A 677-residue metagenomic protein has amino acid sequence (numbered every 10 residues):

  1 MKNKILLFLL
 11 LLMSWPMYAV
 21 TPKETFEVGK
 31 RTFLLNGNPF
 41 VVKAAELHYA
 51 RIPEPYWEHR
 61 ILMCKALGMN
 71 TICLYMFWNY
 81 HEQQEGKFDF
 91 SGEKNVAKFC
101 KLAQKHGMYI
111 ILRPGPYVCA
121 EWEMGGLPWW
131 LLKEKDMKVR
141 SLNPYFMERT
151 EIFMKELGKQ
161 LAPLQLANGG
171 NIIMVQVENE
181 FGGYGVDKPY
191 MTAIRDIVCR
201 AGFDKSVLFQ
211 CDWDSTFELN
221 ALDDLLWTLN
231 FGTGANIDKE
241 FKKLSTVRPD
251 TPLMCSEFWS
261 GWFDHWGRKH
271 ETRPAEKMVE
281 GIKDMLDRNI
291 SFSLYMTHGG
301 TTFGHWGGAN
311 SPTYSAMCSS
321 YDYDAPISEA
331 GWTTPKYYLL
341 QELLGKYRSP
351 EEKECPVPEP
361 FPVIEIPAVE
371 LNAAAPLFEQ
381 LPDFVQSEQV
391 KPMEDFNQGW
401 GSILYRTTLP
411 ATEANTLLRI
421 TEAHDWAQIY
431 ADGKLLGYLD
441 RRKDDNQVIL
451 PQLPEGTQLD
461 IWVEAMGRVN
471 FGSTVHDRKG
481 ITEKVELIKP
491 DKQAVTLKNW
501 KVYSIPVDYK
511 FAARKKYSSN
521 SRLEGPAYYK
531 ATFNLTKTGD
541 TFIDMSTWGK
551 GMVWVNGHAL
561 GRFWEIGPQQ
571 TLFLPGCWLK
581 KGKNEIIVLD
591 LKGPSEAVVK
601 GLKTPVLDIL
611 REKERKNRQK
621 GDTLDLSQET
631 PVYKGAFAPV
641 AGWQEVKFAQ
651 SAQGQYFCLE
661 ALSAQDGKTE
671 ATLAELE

Functional and structural regions predicted by a protein language model:
M1-P22: Bacterial Sec-dependent N-terminal signal peptides
E24, V28-E58, L62-A66, K87 (+5 more regions): Extended substrate-binding grooves/exosites of carbohydrate-active enzymes
Y56-F77, N95-K98, L102, H106-I111: Catalytic domains of carbohydrate-active enzymes, especially glycoside hydrolases
Y75-E85, E93, H106-V139, Q160-M174 (+2 more regions): Aromatic-lined carbohydrate-binding surfaces of glycoside hydrolases
M147-L161, Q165-Q176, D187-M191, R195 (+9 more regions): Carbohydrate-binding surfaces of carbohydrate-active enzymes
G169-D250: Gly/Pro-rich turn-and-neighbor structural signature
N415-Y430, F533-N556, F563-W564, I586-L589: Aromatic-lined ligand-binding clefts that engage carbohydrates, nucleic acids, or primary amines
L560, Q619-S627, P639-E677: Aromatic, loop-rich ligand-recognition surfaces of beta-strand-rich domains
